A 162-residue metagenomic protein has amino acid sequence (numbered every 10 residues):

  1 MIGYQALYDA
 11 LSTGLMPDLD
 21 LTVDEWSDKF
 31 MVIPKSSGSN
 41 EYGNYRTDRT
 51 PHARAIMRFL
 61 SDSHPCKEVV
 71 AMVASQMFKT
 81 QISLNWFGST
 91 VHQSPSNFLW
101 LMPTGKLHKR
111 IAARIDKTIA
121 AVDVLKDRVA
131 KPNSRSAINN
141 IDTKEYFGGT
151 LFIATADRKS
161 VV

Functional and structural regions predicted by a protein language model:
I2-V162: Phosphate/NTP-binding elements of NTP-utilizing enzymes
